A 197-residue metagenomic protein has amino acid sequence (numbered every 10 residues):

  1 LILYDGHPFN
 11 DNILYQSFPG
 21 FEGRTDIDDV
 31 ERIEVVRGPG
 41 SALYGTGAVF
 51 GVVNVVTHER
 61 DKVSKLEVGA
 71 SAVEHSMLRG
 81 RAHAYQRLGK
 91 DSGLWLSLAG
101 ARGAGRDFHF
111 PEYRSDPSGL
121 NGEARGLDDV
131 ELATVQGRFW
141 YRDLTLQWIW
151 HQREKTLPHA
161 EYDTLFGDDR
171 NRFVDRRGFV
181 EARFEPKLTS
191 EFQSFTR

Functional and structural regions predicted by a protein language model:
L1-Y4, P19-G23, V35, G47-S71 (+1 more regions): N-terminal periplasmic accessory domains that precede and gate Gram-negative outer-membrane beta-barrel machines
P8-R37: Short acidic/polar hinge/loop motifs at secondary-structure boundaries that mediate gating or recognition
Q16-P19, A48-G51, P111-E112, E161: Short, glycine/charged-enriched secondary-structure capping and boundary segments
S17-E22, R81-A82, L132-A133, V180-A182: A generic local structural motif
D26, G47-V49, S71, S76-G80 (+3 more regions): Residues that define the transmembrane beta-barrel architecture of outer-membrane proteins
A42, K62-V63, S71, H83-R172: Periplasmic-side early beta-strands and strand-to-turn transitions of outer-membrane beta-barrels
R138-E154, V174-R197: Face-selective signature of the C-terminal outer-membrane beta-barrel domain
